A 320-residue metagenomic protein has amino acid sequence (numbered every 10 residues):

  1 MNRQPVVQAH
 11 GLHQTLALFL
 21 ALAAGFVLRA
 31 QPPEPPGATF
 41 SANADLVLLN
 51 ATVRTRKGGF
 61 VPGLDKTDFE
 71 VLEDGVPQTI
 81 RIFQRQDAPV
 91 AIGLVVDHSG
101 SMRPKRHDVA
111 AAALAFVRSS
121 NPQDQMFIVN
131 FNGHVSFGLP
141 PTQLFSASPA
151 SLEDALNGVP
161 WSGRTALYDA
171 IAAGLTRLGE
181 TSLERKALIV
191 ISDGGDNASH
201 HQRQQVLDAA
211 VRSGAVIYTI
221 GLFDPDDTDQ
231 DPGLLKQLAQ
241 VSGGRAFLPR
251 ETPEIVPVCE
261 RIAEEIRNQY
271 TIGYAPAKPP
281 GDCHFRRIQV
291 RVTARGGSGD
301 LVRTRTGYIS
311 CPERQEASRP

Functional and structural regions predicted by a protein language model:
M1-L12: N-terminal secretory signal peptides that target proteins for export/translocation
G11-G25: Bacterial N-terminal signal peptides
L28-P320: Scaffold/interface architecture of coatomer-like assemblies
